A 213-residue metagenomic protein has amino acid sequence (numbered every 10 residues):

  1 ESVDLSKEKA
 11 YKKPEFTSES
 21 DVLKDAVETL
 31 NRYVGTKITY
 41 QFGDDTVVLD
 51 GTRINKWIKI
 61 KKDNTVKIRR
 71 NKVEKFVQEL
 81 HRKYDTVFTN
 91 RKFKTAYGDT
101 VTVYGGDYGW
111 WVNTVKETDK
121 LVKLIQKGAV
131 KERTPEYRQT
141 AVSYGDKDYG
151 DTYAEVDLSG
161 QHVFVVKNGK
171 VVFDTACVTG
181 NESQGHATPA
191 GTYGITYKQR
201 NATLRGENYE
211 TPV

Functional and structural regions predicted by a protein language model:
E1-T211: Surface-exposed, secretory/extracytoplasmic low-complexity segments enriched in Ser/Thr/Asn/Gly/Pro
